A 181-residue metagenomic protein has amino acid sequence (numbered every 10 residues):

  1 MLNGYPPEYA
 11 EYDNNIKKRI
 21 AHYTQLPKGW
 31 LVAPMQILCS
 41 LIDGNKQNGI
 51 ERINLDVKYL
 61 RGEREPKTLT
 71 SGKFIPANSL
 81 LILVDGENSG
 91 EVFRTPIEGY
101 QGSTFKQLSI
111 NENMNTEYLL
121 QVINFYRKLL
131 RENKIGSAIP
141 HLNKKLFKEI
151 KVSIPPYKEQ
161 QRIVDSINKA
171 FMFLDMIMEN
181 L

Functional and structural regions predicted by a protein language model:
M1-E8, Y12-D13: Extended, domain-scale alpha-helical bundle/helix-rich regions
D13-N45, N54-L60, E149, S153-L181: Non-catalytic DNA-recognition/assembly elements of restriction-modification systems
L60-E63, S71-N124, G136: A short beta-sheet element
G99-K106, G136-Y157: A short glycine-rich beta-alpha junction/loop motif
L119, R127, Q160-I163: Interdomain signal-transducing alpha-helices
N124-R127, R131: Short amphipathic alpha-helical signal-transduction/dimerization elements
